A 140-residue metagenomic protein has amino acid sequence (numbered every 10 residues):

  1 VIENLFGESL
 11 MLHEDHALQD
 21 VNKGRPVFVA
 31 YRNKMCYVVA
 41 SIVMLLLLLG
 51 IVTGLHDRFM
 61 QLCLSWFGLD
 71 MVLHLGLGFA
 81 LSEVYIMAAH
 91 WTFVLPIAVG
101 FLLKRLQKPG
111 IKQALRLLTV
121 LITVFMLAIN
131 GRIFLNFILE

Functional and structural regions predicted by a protein language model:
V1-V39: Membrane-lumen/periplasm interface segments of multi-pass, membrane-embedded glycan/lipid transferases
D15, N33-H56: Hydrophobic, aromatic-rich transmembrane alpha-helices and their immediate juxtamembrane boundary segments
V43-I51, L95-Q107: Transmembrane alpha-helical segments
G50-M60, L106-A114: Membrane-interface helix-boundary motifs at transmembrane edges
D57-G76: Transmembrane alpha-helix segments characteristic of polytopic inner-membrane glycan-assembly/cell-envelope
S82-L102: Hydrophobic/aromatic-rich transmembrane helices and adjacent perimembrane loops
Q107-R132: Signature aromatic-anchored transmembrane alpha helix within multi-pass, membrane-resident enzymes that catalyze glycan
G131-E140: Juxtamembrane boundary at the C-terminal end of a transmembrane helix
